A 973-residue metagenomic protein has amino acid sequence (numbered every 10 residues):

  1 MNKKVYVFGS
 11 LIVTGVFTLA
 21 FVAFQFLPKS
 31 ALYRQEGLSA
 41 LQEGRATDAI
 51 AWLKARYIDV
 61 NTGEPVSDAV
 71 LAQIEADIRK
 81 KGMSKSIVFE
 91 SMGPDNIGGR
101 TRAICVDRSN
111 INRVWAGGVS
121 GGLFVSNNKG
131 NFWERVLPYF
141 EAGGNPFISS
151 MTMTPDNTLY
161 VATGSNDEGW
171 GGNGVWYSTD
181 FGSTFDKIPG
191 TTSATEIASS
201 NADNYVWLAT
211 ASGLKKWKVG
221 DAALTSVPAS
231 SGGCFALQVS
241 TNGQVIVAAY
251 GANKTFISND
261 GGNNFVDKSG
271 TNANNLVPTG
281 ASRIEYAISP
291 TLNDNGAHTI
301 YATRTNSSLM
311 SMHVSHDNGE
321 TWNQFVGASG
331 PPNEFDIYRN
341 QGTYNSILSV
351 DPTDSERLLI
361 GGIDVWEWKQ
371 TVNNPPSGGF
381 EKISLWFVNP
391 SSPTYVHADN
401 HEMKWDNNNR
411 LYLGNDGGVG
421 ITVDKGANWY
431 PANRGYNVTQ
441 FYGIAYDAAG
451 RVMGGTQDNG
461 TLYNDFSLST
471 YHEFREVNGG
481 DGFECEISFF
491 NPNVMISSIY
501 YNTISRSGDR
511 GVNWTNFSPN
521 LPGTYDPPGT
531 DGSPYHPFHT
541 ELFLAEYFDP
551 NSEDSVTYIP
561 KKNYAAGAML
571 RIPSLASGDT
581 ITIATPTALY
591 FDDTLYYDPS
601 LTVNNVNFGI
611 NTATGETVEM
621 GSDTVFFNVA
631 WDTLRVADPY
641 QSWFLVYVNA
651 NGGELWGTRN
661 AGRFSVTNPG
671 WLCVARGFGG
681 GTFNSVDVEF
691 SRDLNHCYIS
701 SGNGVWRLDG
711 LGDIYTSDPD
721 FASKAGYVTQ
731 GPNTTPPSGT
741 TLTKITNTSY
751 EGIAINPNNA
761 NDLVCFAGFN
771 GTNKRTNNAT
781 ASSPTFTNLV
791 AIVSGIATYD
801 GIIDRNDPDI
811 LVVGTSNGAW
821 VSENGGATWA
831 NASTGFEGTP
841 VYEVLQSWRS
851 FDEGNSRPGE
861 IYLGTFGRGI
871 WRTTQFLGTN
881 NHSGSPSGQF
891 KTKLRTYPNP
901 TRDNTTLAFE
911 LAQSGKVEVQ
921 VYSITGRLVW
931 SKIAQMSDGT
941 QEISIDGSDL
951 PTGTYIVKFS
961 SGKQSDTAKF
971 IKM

Functional and structural regions predicted by a protein language model:
M1-T14: N-terminal Sec-pathway targeting helices
K3-V5, N881-H882, M973: N-terminal cationic leader/targeting segments used for protein routing and processing
G15-Q25: Hydrophobic alpha-helical membrane-insertion segments, chiefly the h-region of N-terminal signal peptides
F24, D804, L894-T896: Generic N-terminal simple sequence motifs
L27-L877: Beta-propeller blade termini and top-face loops
Q875-G888: Low-complexity, Pro/Thr/Ser/Gly/Ala-rich linker/spacer regions in secreted, extracellular modular proteins
P886-Y897, T901-M973: C-terminal outer-membrane/trafficking sorting elements
